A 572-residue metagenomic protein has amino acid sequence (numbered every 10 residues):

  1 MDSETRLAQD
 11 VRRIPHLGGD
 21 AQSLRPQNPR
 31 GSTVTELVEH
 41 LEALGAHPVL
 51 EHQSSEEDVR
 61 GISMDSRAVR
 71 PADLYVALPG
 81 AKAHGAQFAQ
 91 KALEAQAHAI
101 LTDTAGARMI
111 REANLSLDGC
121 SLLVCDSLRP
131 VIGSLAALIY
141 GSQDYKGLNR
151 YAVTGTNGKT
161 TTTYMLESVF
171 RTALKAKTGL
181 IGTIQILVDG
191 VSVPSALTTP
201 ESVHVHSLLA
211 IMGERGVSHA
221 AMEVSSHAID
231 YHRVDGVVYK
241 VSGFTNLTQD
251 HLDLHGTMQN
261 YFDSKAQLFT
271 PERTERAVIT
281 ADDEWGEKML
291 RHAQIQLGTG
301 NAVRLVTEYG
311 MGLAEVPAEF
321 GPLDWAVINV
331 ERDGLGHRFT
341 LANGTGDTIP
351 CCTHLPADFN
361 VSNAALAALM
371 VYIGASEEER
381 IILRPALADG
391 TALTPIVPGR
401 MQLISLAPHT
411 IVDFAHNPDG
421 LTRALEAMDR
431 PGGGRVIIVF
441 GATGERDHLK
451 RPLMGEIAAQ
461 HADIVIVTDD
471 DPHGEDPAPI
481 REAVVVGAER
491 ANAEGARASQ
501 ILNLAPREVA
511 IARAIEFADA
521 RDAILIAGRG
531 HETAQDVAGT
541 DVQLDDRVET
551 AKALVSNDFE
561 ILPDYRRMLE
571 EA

Functional and structural regions predicted by a protein language model:
M1-S134, A326, P356, K552-A572: N-terminal leader/targeting and accessory segments in enzymes
A72, M109-I110, V241-H409, G487-A488 (+3 more regions): Acidic, Mg2+-coordinating active-site environments of NTP-dependent enzymes
G80-A83, A392-L393, V397, L421-T422 (+4 more regions): Active-site beta-alpha connecting loops in nucleotide-dependent enzymes
G80-K82, S226-H227, Y231, Q249-D250 (+5 more regions): Short glycine-rich anion-binding loops that position phosphate/pyrophosphate groups of nucleotides and phosphorylated
L93-Q96, L115-L117, D235-V238, L268-R273 (+4 more regions): Short, conserved loop/helix-junction motifs that constitute active-site signature segments in enzyme catalytic cores
E94, H98-T104, V278-A281, V439-F440 (+1 more regions): Short internal beta-strands
P130-A281, W285-A302, D558-L562, R566: Phosphate-binding loop of NTP-binding sites
A523-S556: Glycine/aspartate-rich loop-and-adjacent alpha/beta segment that forms the canonical ThDP
